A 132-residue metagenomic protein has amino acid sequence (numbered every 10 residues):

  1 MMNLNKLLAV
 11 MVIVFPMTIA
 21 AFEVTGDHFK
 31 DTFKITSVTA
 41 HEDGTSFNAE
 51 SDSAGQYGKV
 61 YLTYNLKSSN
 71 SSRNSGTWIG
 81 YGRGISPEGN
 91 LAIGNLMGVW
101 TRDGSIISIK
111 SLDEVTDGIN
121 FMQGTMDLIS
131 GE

Functional and structural regions predicted by a protein language model:
M1-L8: Bacterial N-terminal signal peptides that target proteins for export
L8-T18: Bacterial N-terminal signal peptides
A21-E132: Beta-strand-enriched cores of mature, soluble protein domains
